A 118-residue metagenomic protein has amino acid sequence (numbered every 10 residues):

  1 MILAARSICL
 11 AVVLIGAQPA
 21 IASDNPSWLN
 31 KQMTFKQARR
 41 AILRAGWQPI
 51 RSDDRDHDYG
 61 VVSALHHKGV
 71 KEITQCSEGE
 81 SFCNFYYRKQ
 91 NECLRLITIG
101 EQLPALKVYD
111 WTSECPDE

Functional and structural regions predicted by a protein language model:
M1-I8: Bacterial N-terminal signal peptides that target proteins for export
Q18-A22: Sec/Tat signal peptide C-region and signal peptidase I cleavage site
S23-R39: Short N-terminal segments immediately surrounding and downstream of signal-peptide cleavage
T34-R51: Amphipathic alpha-helical segments
G46-N91: A cross-family detector of function-defining hotspots
Q90-G100: Low-complexity, intrinsically disordered Gly/Pro/Thr-rich segments
I99-E118: A short, surface-exposed interaction/processing loop segment used at functional sites
